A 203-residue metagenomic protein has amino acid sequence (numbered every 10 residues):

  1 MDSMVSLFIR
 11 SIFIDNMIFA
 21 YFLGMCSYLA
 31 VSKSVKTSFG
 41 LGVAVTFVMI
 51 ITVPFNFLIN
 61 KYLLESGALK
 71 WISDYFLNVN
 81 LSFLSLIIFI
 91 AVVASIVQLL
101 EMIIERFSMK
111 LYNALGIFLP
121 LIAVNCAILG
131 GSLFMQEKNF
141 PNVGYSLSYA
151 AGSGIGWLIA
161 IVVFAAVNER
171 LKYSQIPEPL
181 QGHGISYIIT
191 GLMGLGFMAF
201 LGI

Functional and structural regions predicted by a protein language model:
M1-V5, K61-F83, S132-L147, L201-I203: Helix-coil boundary and interhelical linker segments in multi-pass alpha-helical membrane proteins
S6-F19, V79-V93, S148-A160: Structural signature of hydrophobic alpha-helical transmembrane segments
F22-A30, E101-F107, I117-L119, C126-F140: Generic transmembrane alpha-helix signature in multi-pass membrane proteins, especially transporters/channels
L23, S27, V45-I51, I90-L99 (+3 more regions): Hydrophobic core segments of alpha-helical transmembrane domains in multi-pass membrane transport and ion-translocation
L23-T37, V97-L111, F164-Q175: C-terminal ends of transmembrane helices
T37-F47, I87-F89, L111-I122, P179-I185: Cytoplasmic-side transmembrane-helix entry/capping segments in multi-pass membrane proteins
K61-L115: Ordered, amphipathic secondary-structure segments that act as subunit-interaction surfaces in large macromolecular
E169-Y187: Interfacial loop-to-transmembrane junctions
